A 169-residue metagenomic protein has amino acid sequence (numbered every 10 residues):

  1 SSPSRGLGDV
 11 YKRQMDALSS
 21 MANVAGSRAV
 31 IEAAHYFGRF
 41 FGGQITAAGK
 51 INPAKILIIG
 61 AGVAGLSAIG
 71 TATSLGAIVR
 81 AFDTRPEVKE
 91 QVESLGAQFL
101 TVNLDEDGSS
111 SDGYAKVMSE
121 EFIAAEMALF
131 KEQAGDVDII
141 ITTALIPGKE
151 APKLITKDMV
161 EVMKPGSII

Functional and structural regions predicted by a protein language model:
S1-Y11: Single conserved hydrophobic/aromatic residue that forms the stacking wall/gate of nucleotide- or nucleobase-binding
R5, I139-I169: ADP-ribose/adenylate-binding Rossmann-like module
K12-K55: Phosphate-binding beta-alpha-beta segment of Rossmann-like dinucleotide-binding domains, i.e., the NAD(P)
G38-G42, E120-A125, K149-K153: Short gly/ser/thr-rich secondary-structure transition/capping motifs
R39-G43, D136-I139, T143: Conserved helix-loop functional segments at active or binding sites
Q44-Q133: Glycine-rich phosphate/diphosphate-binding loop of Rossmann-like nucleotide-binding domains
